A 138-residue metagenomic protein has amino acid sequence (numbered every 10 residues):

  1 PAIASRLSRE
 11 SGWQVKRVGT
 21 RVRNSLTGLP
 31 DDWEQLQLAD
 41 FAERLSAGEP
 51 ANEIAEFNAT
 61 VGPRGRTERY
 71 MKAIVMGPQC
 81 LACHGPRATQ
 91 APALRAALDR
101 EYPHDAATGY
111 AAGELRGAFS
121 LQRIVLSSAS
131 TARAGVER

Functional and structural regions predicted by a protein language model:
P1-Q79, T89-R138: Extracytoplasmic c-type cytochrome modules immediately beyond a signal peptide or single-pass transmembrane anchor
A82: Short, cysteine/histidine-rich loop/knuckle motifs that typically chelate Zn2+
P86: Cys/His-rich metal-chelating microdomains
